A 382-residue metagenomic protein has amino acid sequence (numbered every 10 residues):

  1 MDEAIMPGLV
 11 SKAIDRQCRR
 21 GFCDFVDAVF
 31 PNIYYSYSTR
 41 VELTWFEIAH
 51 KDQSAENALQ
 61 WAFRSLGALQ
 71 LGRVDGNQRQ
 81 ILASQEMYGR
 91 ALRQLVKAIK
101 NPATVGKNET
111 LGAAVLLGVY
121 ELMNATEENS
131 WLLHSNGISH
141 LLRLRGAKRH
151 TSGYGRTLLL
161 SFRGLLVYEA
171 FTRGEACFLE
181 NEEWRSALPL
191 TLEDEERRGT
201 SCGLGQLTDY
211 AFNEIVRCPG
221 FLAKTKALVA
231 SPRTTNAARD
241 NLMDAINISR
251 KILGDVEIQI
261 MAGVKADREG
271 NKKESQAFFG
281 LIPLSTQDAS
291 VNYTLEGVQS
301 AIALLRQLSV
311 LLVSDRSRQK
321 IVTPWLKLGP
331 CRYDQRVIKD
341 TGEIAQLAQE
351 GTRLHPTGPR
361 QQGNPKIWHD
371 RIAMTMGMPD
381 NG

Functional and structural regions predicted by a protein language model:
M1-Q80: Acidic, Ser/Thr/Pro-rich intrinsically disordered transcriptional activation regions
R20, V119-A230: Acidic/serine-rich, low-complexity amphipathic helices located in mid- to C-terminal regulatory regions
R40-K51, S84-A98, W131-A147, A245-I252 (+1 more regions): Amphipathic alpha-helices of TPR/Sel1-like and other helical repeat/solenoid scaffolds
A55, A83-S84, G106-E109, S130 (+1 more regions): Secondary-structure capping and boundary motifs in well-ordered enzyme cores
L59, E109, H150-L158, Q299 (+2 more regions): Structural signature of alpha-solenoid helical repeat junctions
F63-G76, M87-E128, I138-L144, L160-F171 (+5 more regions): Hydrophobic/aromatic-rich effector regions of fungal transcription factors
G76, Q80, E180, P189-G382: Cytosolic regulatory protein-protein interaction regions
T104, A125-T126, T151, I321-P324: Short, solvent-exposed secondary-structure capping/transition elements
